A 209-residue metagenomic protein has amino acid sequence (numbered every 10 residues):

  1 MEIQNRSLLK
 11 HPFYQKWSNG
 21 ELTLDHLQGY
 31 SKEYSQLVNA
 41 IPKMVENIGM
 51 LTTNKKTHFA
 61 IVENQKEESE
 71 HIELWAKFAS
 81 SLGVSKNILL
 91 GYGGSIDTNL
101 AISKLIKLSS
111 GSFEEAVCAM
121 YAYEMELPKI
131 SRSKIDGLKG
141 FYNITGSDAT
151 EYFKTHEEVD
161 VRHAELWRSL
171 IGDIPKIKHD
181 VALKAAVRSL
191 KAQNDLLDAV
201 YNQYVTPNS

Functional and structural regions predicted by a protein language model:
M1-S209: Non-heme di-metal
